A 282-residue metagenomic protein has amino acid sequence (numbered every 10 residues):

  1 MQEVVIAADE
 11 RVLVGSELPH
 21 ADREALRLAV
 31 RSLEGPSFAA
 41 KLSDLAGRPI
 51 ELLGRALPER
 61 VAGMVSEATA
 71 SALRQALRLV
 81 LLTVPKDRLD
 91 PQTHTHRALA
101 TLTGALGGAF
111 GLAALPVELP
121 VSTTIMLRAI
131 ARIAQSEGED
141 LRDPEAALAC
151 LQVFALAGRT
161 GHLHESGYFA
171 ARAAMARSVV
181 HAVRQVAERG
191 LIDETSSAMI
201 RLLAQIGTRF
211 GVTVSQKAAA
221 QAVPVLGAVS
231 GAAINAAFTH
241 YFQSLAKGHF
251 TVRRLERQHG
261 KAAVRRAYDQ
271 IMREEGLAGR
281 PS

Functional and structural regions predicted by a protein language model:
M1-T103, R128-S282: Terminal, membrane-proximal amphipathic helices and intrinsically disordered targeting/regulatory segments
A105-L115: Transmembrane alpha-helix interface/packing and boundary motifs in multi-pass membrane proteins, characterized by
L115-T123: Hydrophobic alpha-helical membrane segments of integral membrane proteins
